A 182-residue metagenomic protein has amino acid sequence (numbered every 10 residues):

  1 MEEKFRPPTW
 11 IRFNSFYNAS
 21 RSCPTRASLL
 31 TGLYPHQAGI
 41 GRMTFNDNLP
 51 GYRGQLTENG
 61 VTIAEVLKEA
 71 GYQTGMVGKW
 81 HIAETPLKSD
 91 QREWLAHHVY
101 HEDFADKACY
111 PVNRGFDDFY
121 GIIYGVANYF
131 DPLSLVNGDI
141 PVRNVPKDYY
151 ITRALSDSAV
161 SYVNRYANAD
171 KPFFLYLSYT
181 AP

Functional and structural regions predicted by a protein language model:
M1-P182: Formylglycine-dependent sulfatase
